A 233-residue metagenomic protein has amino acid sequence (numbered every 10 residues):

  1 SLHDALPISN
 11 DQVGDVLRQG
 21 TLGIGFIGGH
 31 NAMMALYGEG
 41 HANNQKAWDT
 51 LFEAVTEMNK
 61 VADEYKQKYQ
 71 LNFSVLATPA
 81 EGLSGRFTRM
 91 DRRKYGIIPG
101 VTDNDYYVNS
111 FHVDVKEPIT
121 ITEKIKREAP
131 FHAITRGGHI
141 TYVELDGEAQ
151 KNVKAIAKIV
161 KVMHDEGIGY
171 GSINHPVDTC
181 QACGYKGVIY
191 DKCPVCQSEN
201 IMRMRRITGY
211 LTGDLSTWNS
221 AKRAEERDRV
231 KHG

Functional and structural regions predicted by a protein language model:
L2-L6: Short, small-residue-biased leader/transition segments that mark boundaries at the very start of proteins
P7, G40-N43, E81-Y95, Y185-V188: Short glycine/threonine-rich loop-to-helix capping motif typified by GTGT followed within a few residues by an Asp-Pro
V13-G25, A47-T50, A54: Secondary-structure capping and boundary motifs in well-ordered enzyme cores
V16-M33, R86, E199-S216: Conserved phosphate/anionic-ligand binding catalytic regions in large, soluble enzymes, centered on
A42-A62, R223-K231: Short secondary-structure subsegments characteristic of cysteine-rich extracellular domains
L83-G85, D91-T179: Catalytic alpha/beta core of large soluble enzyme barrels
T179-A182, K192-C196: Short, cysteine/histidine-rich loop/knuckle motifs that typically chelate Zn2+
G184-V188, Q197-N200: Cys/His-rich microdomains that often coordinate metals
